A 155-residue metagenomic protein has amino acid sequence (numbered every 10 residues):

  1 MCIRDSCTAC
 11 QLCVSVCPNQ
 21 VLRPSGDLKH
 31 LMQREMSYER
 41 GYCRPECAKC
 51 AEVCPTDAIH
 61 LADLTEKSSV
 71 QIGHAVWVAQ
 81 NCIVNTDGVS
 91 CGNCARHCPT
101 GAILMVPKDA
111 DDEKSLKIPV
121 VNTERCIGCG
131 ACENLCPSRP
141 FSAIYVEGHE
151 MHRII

Functional and structural regions predicted by a protein language model:
M1-D5: Conserved small/polar residues in nucleotide/adenosyl-binding loops
L12-K29, C47-V70, G92-D111, A131-H149: Iron-sulfur cluster-binding cysteine motifs and their immediate structural context in ferredoxin-like electron-transfer
L28-R40: Gly/Gly-Pro-rich "capping" loops immediately C-terminal to redox-active cysteine motifs in periplasmic/lumenal
M36, A75-N81: Short, hydrophobic beta-strand segments
N81-G88: Flexible, glycine/small-residue-enriched loop-and-beta-strand segment within the central core of proteins
A110, L116-P119: A conserved hydrophobic secondary-structure block that centers on an alpha-helix together with its immediately flanking
E124-I127: Sequence context surrounding c-type heme c attachment/ligation sites in exported
I155: Extracytoplasmic/periplasmic copper-protein system
